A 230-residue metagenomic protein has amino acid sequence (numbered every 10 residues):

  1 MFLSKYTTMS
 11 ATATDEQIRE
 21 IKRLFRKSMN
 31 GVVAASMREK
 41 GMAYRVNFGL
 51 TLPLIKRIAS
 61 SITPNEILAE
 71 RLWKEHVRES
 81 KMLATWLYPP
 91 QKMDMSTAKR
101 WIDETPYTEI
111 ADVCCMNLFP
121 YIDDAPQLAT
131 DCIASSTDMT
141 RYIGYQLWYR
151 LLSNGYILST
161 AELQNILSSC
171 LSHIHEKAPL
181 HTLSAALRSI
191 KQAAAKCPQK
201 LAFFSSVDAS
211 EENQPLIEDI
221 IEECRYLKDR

Functional and structural regions predicted by a protein language model:
F2-R230: Alpha-helical scaffold domains
